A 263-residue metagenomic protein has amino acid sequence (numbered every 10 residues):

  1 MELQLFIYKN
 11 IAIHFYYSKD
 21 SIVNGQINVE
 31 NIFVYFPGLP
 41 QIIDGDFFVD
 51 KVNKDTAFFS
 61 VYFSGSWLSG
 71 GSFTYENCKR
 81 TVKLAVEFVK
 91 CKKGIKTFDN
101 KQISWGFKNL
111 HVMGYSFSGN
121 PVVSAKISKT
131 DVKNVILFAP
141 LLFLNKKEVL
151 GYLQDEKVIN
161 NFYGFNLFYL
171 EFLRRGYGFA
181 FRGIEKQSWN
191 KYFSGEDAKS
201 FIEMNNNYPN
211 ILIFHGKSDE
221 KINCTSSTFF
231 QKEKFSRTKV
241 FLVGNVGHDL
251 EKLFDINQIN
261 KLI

Functional and structural regions predicted by a protein language model:
M1-V23, F179-I184: A domain-start/cap signature at the N-terminus of enzymes
A12, S18-L68: Short, surface-exposed "cap/lid" segments of acyl-processing enzymes
I43, F107, V132-K133: Core-facing hydrophobic residues within beta-strands of well-ordered domains
F73-S104: Alpha/beta-hydrolase active-site loop
L110-S124: Glycine-rich nucleophile elbow surrounding the catalytic serine of serine-hydrolase chemistry
V112, L137, L212-I213: Structural beta-sheet core signal
S128-G183: Hydrolase active-site cap/lid region
E171-L262: Serine-hydrolase catalytic core
